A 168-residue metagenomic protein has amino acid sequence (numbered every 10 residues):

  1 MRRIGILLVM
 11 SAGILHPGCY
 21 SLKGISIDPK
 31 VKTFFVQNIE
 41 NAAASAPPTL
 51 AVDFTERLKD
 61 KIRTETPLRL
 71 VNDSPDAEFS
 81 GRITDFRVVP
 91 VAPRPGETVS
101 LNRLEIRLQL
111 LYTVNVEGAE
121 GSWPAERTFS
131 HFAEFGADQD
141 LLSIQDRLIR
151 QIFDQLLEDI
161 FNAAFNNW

Functional and structural regions predicted by a protein language model:
M1-I4: Positively charged n-region of N-terminal signal peptides that target proteins for export
L7-P17: Bacterial N-terminal signal peptides
H16-E56, D60, E65-P75, G118 (+1 more regions): A structural "domain/chain start" motif
N41-P48, Q139-I149: Second-shell loop/turn segments in exported
T64-T66, F79-S143, E158: Surface-exposed short loop/turn segments
I144-W168: Compositionally biased, intrinsically disordered linkers/stalks adjacent to structured regions
